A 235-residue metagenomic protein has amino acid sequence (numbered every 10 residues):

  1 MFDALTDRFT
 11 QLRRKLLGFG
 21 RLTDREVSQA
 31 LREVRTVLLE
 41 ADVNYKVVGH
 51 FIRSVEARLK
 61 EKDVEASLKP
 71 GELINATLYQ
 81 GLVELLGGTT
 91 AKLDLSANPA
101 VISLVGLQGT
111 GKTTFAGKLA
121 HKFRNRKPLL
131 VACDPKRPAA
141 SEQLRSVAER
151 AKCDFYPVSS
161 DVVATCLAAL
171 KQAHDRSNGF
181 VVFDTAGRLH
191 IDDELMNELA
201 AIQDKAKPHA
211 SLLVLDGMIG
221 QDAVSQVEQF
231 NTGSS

Functional and structural regions predicted by a protein language model:
A4-S159, V163-T185: Primarily NTPase-proximal linker/entry elements flanking Walker-type ATP/GTP-binding cores
V162-D175, R188-S235: Conserved catalytic-core segment of NTP-binding enzymes
